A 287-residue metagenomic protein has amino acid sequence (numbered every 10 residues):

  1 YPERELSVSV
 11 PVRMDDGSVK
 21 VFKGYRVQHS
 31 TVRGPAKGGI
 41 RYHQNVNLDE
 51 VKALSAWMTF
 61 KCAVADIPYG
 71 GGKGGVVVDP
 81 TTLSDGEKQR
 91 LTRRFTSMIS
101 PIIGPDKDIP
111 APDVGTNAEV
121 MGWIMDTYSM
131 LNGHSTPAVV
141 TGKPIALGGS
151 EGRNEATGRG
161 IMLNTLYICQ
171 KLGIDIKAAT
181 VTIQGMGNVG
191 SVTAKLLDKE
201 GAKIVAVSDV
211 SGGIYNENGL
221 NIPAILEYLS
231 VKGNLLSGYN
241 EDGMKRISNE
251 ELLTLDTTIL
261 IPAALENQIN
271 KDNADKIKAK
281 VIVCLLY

Functional and structural regions predicted by a protein language model:
Y1-R26, T31, E50: N-terminal glycine-rich, Lys/His-bearing helix-loop that initiates the first secondary-structure elements of many
H43, A63-K177: Glycine/serine-rich phosphate-binding loop and adjoining beta1-alpha1 elements at the start of nucleotide-handling
H43-A56: Active-site cofactor/substrate anionic-group-binding motifs, chiefly glycine- and Lys/Arg-rich phosphate-binding loops
P110, T182, I261, V281-C284: Short catalytic-loop micro-motif centered on adjacent basic/acidic residues
G149-L253: Glycine-rich phosphate/diphosphate-binding loop of Rossmann-like nucleotide-binding domains
I247-T257, L265-V281: Rossmann-fold NAD(P) dinucleotide-binding segment
Y287: Conserved small/polar residues in nucleotide/adenosyl-binding loops
